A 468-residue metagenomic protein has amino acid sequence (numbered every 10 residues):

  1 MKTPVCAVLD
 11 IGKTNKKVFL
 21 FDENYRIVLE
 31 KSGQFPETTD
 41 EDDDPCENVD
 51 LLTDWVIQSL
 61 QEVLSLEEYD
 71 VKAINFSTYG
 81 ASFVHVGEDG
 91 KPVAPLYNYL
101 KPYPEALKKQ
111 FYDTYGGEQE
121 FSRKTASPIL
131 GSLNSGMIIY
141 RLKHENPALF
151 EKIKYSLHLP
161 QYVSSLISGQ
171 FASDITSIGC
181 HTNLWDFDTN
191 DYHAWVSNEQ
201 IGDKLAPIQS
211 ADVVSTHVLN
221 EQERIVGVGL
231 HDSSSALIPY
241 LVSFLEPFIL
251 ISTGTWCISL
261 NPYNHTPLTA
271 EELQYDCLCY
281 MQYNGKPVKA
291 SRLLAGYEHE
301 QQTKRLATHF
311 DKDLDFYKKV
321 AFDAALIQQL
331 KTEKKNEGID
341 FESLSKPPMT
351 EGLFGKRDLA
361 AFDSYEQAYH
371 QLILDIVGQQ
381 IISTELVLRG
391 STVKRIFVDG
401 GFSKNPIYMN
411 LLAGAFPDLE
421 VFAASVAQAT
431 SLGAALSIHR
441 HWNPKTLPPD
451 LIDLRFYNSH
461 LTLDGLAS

Functional and structural regions predicted by a protein language model:
M1-P95, A106, K152, N220-V228 (+4 more regions): N-terminal glycine/serine-rich phosphate-binding loop of ATP-dependent small-molecule kinases, especially carbohydrate
V8, T114-T125, M137, K143-K152 (+7 more regions): Active-site core segments that coordinate phosphate-bearing ligands/cofactors across diverse enzyme families
K17, Q58-K72, S132-R141, N146-S165: Conserved phosphate-binding loops in N-terminal lobes of ATP-dependent enzymes of the actin/Hsp70/sugar-kinase
E67-N98, S127-L133, S164-D186, Q209 (+1 more regions): Short beta-strand-loop/turn "lid" adjacent to the catalytic site in phosphate-handling enzymes
F76-S82, A211-V213, T253-W256, R395-S403: Glycine-rich beta-strand-to-loop/alpha-helix junction loops that act as flexible
K91-P92, Q110, T114: Hydrophobic or amphipathic alpha-helical targeting/insertion segments
K101: Carbohydrate-associated surface elements
A194-V213: A conserved helix-loop-beta module that forms one wall/lid of the active-site cleft in ATP-utilizing catalytic domains
